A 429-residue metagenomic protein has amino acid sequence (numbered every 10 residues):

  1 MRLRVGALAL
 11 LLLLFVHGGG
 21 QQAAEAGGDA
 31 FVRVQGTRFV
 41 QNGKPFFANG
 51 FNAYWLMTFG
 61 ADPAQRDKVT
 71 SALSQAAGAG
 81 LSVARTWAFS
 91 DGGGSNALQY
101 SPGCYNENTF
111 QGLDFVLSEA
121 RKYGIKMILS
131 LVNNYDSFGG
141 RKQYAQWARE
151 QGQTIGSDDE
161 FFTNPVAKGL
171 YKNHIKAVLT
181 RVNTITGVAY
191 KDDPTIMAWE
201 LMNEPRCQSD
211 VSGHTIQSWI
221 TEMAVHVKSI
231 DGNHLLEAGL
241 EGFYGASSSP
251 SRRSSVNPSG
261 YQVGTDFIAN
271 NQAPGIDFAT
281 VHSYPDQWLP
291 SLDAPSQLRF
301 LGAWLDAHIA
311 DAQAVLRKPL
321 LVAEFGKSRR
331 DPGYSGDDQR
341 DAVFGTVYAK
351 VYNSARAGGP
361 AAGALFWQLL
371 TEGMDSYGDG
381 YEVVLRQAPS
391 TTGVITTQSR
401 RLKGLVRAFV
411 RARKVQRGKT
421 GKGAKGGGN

Functional and structural regions predicted by a protein language model:
M1-L11: Classical eukaryotic N-terminal signal peptides for Sec-dependent ER targeting/secretion, especially the positively
G6, G20-A23, G421: Short, intrinsically disordered, low-complexity terminal segments
L8-L10, D91, K425: A periodicity- and composition-biased signal for non-globular, repetitive helical segments
L11, E25-A26, K414, G426: Short stretches within intrinsically disordered, low-complexity N-terminal or propeptide regions
L12-G28: N-terminal signal peptide
G27-P319, F325-V351, A355-G404, F409: Active-site mouth of glycoside hydrolases
L405-N429: C-terminal helix/juxtamembrane-tail motif
